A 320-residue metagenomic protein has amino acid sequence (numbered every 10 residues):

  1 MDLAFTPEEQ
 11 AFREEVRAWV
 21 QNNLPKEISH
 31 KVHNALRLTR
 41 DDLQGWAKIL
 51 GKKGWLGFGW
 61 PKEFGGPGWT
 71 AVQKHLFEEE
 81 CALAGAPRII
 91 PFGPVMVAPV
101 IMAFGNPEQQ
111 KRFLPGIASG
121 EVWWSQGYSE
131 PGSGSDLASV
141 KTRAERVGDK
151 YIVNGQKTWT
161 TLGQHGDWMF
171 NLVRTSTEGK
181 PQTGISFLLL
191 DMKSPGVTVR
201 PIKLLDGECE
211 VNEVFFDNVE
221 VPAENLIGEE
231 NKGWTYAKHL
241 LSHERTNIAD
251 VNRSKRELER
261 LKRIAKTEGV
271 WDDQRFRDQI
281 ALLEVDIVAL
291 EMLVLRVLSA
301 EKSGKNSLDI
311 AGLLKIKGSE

Functional and structural regions predicted by a protein language model:
M1-A11: Intrinsic disorder at enzyme termini
F5, V197-L293, G312: Glycine-rich beta->alpha junctions and the first turn(s) of the following alpha-helix
E9, V20, G54, P61 (+9 more regions): Buried hydrophobic positions in well-ordered alpha/beta secondary-structure cores of metabolic enzymes
I28-R37, K266, V270, Q274-R277 (+1 more regions): C-terminal helix-coil-helix/basic helical segment that borders enzyme active sites and/or dimer interfaces and provides
Q44-A47, G51-K111, P115-G120, L162-W168 (+2 more regions): Internal helix-loop-helix
G120-Y128, L172: A short, Trp-centered hydrophobic/proline-enriched beta-strand micro-motif
S133-D136, Y151: Hydrophobic, small-residue-rich alpha-helical packing segments that form membrane-like cores
K141, D149-K150, N154-R200: A short core secondary-structure module
